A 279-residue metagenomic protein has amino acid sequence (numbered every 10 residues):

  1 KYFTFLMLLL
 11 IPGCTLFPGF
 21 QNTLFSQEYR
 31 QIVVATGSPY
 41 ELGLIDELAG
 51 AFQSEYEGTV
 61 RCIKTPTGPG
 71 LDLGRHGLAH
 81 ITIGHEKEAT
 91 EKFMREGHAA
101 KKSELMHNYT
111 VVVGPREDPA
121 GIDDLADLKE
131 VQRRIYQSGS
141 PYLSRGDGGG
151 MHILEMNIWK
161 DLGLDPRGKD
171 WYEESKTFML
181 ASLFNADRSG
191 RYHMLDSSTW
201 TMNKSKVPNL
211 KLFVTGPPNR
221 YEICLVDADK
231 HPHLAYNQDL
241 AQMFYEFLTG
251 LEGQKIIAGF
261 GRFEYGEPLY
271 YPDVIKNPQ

Functional and structural regions predicted by a protein language model:
K1-F3, F20-Q21: Short, Lys/Arg-enriched, disordered terminal segments
T4-T15: Bacterial N-terminal signal peptides
L6-M7, A100, L143, K211: Generic detector of short alpha-helix boundary/capping microenvironments and adjacent low-complexity segments
C14-T59, G68, D72, L78 (+3 more regions): Exported/periplasmic ABC-transporter solute-binding proteins
I81-H107: Acidic, polar ligand-binding/catalytic clefts
G97-H98, K102-E117, L128, T215-R220: Short Pro/Gly-enriched coil loops immediately N-terminal to beta-strands
